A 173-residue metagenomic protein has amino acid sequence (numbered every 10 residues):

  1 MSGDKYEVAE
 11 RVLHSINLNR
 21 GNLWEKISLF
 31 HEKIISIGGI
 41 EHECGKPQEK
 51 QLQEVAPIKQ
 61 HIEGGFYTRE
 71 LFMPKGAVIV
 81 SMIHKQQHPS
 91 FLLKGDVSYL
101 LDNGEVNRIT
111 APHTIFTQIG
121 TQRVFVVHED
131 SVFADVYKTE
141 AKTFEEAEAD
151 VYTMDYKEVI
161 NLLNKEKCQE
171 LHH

Functional and structural regions predicted by a protein language model:
M1-Y67, L162-H173: A short, N-terminal "cap"/entry segment at the start of jelly-roll beta-barrel domains of the cupin/DSBH fold
G64-K85: Conserved short histidine dyad/triad with adjacent acidic residue
E70, L101-V124: Short acidic-glycine-tyrosine-enriched beta hairpin
A77, H113, T121, E129-S131: Surface-exposed loop/turn positions
I79-H84, L101, F125-V126: Short histidine-centered beta-strand/loop micro-motifs that create catalytic or ligand/metal-coordination sites
H84-N103: Glycine- and acidic-residue-biased ligand/ion/polar-headgroup-sensing regions
H128-H173: Double-stranded beta-helix
